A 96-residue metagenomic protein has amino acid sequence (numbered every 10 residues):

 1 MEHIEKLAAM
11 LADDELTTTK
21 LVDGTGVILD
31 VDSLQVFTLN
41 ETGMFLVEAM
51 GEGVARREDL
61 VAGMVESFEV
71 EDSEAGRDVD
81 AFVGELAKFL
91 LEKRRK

Functional and structural regions predicted by a protein language model:
M1-D32: Long, low-complexity, charged/polar intrinsically disordered regions in eukaryotic proteins
H3, D32-K96: Long, charge-rich, low-complexity alpha-helical segments
